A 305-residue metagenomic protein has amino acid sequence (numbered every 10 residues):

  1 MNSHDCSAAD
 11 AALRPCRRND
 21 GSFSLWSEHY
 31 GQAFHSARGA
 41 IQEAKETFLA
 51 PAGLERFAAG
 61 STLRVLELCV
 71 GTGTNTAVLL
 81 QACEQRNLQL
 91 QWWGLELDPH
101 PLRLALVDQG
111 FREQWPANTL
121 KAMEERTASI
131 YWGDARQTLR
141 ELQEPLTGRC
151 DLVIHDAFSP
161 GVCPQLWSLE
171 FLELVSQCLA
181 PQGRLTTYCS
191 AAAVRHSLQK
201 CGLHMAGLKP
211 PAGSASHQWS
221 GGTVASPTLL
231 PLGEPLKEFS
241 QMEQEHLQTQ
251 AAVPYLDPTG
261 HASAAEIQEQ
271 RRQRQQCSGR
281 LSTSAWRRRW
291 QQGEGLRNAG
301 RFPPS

Functional and structural regions predicted by a protein language model:
N2-L68, T72-A82, A299-G300, P304-S305: Class I S-adenosylmethionine
A12-C16, E141, T223-S305: SAM/dcSAM-binding transferase cores
L54-G148, I154, L169, P211 (+1 more regions): The AdoMet/dcAdoMet-binding core of the Class I SAM-like
D151-L166: A short SAM/SAH-binding and catalytic strip from SAM-dependent methyltransferases
L152-I154, P181-C189: Conserved beta-strand signature within the Rossmann-like core of class I S-adenosyl-L-methionine
Q165-Q182: A short glycine-rich, Lys/Arg-flanked "PGG" loop and its adjoining helix->strand segment in the class I
R195-T223: Conserved Class I S-adenosyl-L-methionine
